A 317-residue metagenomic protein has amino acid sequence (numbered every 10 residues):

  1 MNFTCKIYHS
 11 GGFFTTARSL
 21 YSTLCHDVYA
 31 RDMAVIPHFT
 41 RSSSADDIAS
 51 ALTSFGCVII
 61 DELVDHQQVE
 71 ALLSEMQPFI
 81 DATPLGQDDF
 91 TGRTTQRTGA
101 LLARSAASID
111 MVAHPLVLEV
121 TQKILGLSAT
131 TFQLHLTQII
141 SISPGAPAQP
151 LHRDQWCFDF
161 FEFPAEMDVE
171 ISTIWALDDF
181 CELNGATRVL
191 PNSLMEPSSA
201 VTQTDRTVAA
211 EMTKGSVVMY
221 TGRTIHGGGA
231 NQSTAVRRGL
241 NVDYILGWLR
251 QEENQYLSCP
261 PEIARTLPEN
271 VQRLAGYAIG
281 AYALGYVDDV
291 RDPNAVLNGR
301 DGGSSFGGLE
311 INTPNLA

Functional and structural regions predicted by a protein language model:
M1-S54, P314-A317: Fe(II)/2-oxoglutarate
V28-S54, D61-D159: Non-heme Fe(II)-dependent double-stranded beta-helix
R97, R104, H135, V169-I171 (+3 more regions): Residues that flank catalytic or metal-binding motifs in active/ligand-binding sites
P115-E119, I171, T213: A structural signal for well-ordered alpha-helical segments within the folded catalytic domains of diverse enzymes
L136-I139, T173-W175, L240-Y244: A structural signal for short, well-ordered beta-strand segments
I140, D179-F180, R223-T224: Short Ser/Thr-interspersed hydrophobic loop/turn segments at strand-loop and sheet-helix junctions that line or gate
A146-M212, L249-C259: Catalytic core of non-heme Fe(II) oxygenases with the double-stranded beta-helix
E196-M219, R223-T224, G229-A317: Conserved double-stranded beta-helix
